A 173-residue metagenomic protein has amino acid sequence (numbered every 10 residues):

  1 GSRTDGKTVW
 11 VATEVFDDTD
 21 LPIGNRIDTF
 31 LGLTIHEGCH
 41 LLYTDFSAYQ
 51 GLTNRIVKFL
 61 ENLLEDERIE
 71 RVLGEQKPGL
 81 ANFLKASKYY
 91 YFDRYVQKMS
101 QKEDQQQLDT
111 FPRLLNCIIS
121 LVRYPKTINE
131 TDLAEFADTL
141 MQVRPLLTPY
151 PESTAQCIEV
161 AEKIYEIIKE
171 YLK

Functional and structural regions predicted by a protein language model:
G1-K173: Short, functionally important secondary-structure microenvironments
